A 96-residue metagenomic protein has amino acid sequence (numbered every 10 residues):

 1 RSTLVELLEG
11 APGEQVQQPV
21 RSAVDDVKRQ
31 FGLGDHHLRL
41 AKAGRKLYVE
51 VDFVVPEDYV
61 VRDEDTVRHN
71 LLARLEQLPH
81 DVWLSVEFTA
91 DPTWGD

Functional and structural regions predicted by a protein language model:
R1-D96: Alpha-helical transmembrane segments and adjacent TM-loop junctions that form the membrane-embedded core of multi-pass
